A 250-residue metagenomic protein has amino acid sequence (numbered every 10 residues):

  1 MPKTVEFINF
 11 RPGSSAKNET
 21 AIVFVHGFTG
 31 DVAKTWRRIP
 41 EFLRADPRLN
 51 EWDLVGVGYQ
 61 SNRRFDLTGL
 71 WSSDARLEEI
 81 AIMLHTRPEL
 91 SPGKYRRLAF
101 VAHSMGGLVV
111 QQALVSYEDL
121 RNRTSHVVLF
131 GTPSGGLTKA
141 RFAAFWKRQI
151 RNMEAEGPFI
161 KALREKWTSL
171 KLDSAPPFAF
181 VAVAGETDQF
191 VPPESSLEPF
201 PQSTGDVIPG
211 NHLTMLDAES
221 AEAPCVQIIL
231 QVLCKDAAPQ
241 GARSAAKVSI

Functional and structural regions predicted by a protein language model:
M1-N9, R141, F145, A246-I250: Intrinsically disordered, low-complexity regulatory segments that flank or lie outside the structured catalytic cores
P2-G56: Short, surface-exposed "cap/lid" segments of acyl-processing enzymes
S14-K17, D46-L49, D119-R123, L170-P176 (+1 more regions): Short, conserved loop/helix-junction motifs that constitute active-site signature segments in enzyme catalytic cores
A21, D53-V55, A99, H126-V128 (+1 more regions): A structural signal for isolated positions on well-ordered beta-strands in alpha/beta enzyme cores
F24-G27, R64-T68, S72-L170, S174: Serine-dependent carboxylesterase/thioesterase catalytic core of lipase-like alpha/beta-hydrolase/SGNH enzymes
F28-G30, D53, N62, D66 (+2 more regions): C-terminal catalytic-base region of ester-bond hydrolases, centering on the histidine of the charge-relay
K34-T35, V110-Q112, K139, P192-E194: Short glycine-/acidic-enriched loop or helix-start segments at secondary-structure transitions that form or flank
V55-N62, P133: Short beta-to-alpha linker loops that shape the active-site pocket of alpha/beta-hydrolase fold enzymes
